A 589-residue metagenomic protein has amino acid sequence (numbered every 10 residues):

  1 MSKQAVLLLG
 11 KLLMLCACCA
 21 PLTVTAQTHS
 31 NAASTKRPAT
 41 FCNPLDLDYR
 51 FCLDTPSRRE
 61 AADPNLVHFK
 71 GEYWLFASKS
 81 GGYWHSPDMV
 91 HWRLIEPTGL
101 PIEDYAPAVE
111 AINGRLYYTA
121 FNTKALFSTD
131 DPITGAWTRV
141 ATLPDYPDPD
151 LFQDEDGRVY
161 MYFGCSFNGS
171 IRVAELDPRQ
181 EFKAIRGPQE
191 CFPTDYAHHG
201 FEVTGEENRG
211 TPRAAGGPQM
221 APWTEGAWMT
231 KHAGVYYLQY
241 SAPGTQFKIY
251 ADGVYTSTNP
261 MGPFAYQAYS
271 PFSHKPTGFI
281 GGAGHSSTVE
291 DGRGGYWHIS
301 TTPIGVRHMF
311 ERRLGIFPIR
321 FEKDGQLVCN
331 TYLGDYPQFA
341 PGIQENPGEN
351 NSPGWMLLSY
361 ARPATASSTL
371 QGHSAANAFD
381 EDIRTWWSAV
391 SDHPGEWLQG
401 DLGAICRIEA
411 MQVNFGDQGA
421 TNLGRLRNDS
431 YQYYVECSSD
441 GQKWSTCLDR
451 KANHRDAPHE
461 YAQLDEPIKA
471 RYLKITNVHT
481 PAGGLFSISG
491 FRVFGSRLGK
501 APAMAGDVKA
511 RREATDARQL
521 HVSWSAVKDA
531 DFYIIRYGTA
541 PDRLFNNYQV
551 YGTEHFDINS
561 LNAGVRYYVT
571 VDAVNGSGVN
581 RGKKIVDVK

Functional and structural regions predicted by a protein language model:
Q27-Q219, K231-G278, R293, T301-N346 (+1 more regions): Beta-rich carbohydrate-recognition and catalytic domains
R172-A184, N346-D380: Predominantly extracellular/luminal regions of secreted and cell-surface proteins, especially disulfide-bonded
G253, Y431, E460-Y461, G552-D557: Short S/T/G- and acidic-enriched coil/turn segments that sit immediately N-terminal to beta-strands in beta-sandwich
D380-T446, P458-G506, T515, S525 (+2 more regions): Aromatic, loop-rich ligand-recognition surfaces of beta-strand-rich domains
E436, D529-G552: Extracellular low-complexity, O-glycosylation-prone stalks/linkers
L485, V574-K589: Extracellular fibronectin type III
R518-D529: Conserved aromatic anchor
I558-V579: Beta-strand-rich modules
